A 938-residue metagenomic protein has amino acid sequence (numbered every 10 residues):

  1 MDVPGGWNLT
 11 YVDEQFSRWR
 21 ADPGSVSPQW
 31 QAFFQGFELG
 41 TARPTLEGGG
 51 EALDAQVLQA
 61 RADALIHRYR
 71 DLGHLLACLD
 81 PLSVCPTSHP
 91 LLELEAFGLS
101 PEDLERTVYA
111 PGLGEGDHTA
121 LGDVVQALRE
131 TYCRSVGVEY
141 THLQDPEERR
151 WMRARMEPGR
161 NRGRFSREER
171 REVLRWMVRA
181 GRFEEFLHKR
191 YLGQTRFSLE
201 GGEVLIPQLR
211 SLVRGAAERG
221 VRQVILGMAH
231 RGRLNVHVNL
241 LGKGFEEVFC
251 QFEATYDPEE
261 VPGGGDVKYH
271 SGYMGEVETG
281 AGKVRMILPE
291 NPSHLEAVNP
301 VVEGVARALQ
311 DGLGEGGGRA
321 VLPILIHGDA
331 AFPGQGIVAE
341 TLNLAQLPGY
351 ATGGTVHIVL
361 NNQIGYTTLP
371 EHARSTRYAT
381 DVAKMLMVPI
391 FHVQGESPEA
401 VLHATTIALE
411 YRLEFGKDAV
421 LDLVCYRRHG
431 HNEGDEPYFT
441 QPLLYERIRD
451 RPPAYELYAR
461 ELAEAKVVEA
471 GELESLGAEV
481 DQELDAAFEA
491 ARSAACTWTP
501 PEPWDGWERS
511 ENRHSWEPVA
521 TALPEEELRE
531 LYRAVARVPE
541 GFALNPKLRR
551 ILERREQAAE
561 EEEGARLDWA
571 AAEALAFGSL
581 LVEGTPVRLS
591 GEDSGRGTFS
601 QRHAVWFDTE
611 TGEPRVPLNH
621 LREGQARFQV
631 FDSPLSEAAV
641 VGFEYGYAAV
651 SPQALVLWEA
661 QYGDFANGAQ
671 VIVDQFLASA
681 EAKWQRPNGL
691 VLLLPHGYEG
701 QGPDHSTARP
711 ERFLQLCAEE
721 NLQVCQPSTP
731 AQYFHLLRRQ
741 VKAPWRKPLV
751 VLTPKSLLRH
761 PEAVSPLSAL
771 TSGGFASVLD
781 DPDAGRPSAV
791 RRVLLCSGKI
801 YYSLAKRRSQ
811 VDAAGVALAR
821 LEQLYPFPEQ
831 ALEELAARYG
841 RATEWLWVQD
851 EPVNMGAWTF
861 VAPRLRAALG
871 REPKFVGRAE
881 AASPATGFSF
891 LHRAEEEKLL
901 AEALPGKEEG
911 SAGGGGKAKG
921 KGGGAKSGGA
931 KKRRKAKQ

Functional and structural regions predicted by a protein language model:
M1-F37: Subset of Sec-pathway N-terminal targeting signals
V3-G6, L53, R196-E203, R285-E296 (+13 more regions): Alpha-helix capping and helix-loop boundary segments enriched in small/acidic/polar residues
E38-L205, V221: Extended, charge-enriched "interface" segments that sit outside catalytic cores
V57-H67, H74-V108, G181, G244 (+2 more regions): Flexible, glycine-rich loop/tail regions that form catalytic "lids" or insertion modules at the edges of active sites
N161-F183, A254-E303, R307-G314, P617 (+1 more regions): Active-site cores of enzymes that catalyze phosphoryl transfer or operate on phosphate-rich substrates
R182, F186-E246, R550-L552, E556-Q557 (+1 more regions): Active-site pocket-lining segments that scaffold enzyme catalytic pockets across diverse folds
V213, R222-F391, F599-S651: Cofactor-binding active-site loop characterized by glycine-rich and histidine/acidic residues
G365-T376, K384-V420, V424-G430, Y438: Conserved phosphate-handling catalytic cores of large alpha/beta enzymes
